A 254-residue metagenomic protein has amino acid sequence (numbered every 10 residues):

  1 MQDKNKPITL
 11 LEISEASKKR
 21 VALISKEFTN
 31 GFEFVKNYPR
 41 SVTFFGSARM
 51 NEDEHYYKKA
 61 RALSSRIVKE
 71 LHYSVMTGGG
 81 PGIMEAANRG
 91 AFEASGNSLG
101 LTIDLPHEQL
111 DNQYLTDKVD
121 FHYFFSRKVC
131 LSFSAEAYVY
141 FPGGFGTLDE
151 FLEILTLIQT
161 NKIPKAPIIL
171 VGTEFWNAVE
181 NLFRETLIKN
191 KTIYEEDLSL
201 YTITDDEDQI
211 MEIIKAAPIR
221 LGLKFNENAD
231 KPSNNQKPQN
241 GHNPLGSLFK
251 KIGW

Functional and structural regions predicted by a protein language model:
M1-V42, L200, D205-W254: SAM-dependent methyltransferases
Q2-D3, V35, P106-K118, F125-K128 (+1 more regions): Amphipathic, Lys/Arg-enriched alpha-helical "gate/interface" segment within cytosolic domains that mediates
N5-L101: Glycine-rich beta-alpha loop segments
Y38-R40, E70-H72, A94-N97, L115 (+3 more regions): Short coil/turn connectors at secondary-structure junctions
G46-A48, G79, L101-D104, F121-F124 (+3 more regions): Fold-independent oxyanion-binding glycine-rich loops and adjacent beta-strand/coil segments at enzyme active sites
K58, G82-F141: Acidic/glycine-enriched connector segments
N88-R89, F151-E153, N181-F183: Short amphipathic alpha-helical segments
H122-E174, I219-L223: Active-site/ligand-binding-proximal alpha/beta "capping" segment
